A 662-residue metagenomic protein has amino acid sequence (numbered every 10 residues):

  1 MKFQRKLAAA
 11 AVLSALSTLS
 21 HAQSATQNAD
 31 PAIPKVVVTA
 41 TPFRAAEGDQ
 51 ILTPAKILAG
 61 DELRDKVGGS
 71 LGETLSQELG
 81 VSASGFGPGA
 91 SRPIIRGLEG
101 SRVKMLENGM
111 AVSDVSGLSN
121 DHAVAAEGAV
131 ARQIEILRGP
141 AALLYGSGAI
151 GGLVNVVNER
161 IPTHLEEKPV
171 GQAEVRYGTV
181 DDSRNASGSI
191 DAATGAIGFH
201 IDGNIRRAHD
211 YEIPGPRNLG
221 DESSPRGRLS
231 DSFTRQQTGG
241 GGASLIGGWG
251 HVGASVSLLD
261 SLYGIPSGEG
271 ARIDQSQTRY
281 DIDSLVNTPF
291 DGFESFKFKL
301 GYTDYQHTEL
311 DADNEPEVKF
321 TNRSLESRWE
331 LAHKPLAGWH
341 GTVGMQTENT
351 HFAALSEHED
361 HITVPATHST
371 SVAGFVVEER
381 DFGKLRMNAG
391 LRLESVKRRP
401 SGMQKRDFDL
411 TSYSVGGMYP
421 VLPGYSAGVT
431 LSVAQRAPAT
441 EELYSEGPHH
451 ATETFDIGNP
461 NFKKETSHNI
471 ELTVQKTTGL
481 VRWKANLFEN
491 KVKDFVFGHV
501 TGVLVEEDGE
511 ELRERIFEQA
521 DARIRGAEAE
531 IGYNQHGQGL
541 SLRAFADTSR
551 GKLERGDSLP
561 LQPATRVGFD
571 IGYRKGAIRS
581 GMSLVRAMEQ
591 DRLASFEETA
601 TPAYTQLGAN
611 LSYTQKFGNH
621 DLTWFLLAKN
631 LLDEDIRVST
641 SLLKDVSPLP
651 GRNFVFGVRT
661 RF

Functional and structural regions predicted by a protein language model:
I33-K66, G100: N-terminal periplasmic "start-of-domain" segments of outer-membrane beta-barrel proteins
A111-P140: Short acidic/polar hinge/loop motifs at secondary-structure boundaries that mediate gating or recognition
G171-E174, G178-V180, N185, S189-Q275: Periplasmic-side early beta-strands and strand-to-turn transitions of outer-membrane beta-barrels
H209-P214, K491-D494, M588-R592, Y613-F662: C-terminal beta-signal and adjacent terminal beta-strands/loops of Gram-negative outer-membrane beta-barrel proteins
S230-T234, W249-F296, Y302-S324, E359-I362 (+2 more regions): Flexible loop and strand-edge segments within Gram-negative outer membrane beta-barrel domains
D231-S232, S324-L331, S371-F375, N459-K463 (+3 more regions): Outer membrane beta-barrel strand-and-loop segments of large Gram-negative receptors, especially TonB-dependent
D260, D304-Q306, S395-R399, K405 (+5 more regions): Surface-exposed extracellular loop regions of Gram-negative outer-membrane beta-barrel proteins, predominantly
G341, K384-M387, R482, F488-V492 (+3 more regions): Gram-negative outer-membrane beta-barrel transporters
